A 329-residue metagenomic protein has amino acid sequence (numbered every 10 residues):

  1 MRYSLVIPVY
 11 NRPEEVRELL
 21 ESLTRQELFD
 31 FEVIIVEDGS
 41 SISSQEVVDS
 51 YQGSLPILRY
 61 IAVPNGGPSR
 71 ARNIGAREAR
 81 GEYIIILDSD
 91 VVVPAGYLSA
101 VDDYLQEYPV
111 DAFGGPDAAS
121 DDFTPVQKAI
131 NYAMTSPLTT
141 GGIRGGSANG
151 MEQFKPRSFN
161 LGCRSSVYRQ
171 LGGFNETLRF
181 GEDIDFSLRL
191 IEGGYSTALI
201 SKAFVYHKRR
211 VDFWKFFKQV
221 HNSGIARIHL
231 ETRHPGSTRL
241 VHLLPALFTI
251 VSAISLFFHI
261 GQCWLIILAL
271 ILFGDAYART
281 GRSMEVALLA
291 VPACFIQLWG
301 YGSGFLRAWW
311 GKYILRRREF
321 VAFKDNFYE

Functional and structural regions predicted by a protein language model:
E21-D30: Short, acidic, metal-binding catalytic loop of nucleotide-sugar glycosyltransferases
S22, E37-E46, N65-G66, D88-P94: A conserved acidic beta->alpha catalytic loop
S43, V91-Y104, L188: Acidic donor-binding/catalytic loop of UDP-sugar-dependent glycosyltransferases, especially processive GT2
V63-A79, A100, S158-F159: Glycine-rich, basic loop-to-helix element that forms the pyrophosphate-binding segment of sugar-nucleotide handling
I84: Short aromatic/hydrophobic "clamp" motif used to bind/position activated sugar donors
G96-K128, Y132, A203-F204, K208: Conserved donor NDP-sugar-binding/catalytic core segment of glycosyltransferases
N175-T238: Catalytic donor/gating beta->alpha subdomain of glycosyltransferases that bind UDP-sugars
F248-L315: Membrane-embedded multi-pass helical conduit in multi-pass membrane proteins, especially envelope-biosynthetic
